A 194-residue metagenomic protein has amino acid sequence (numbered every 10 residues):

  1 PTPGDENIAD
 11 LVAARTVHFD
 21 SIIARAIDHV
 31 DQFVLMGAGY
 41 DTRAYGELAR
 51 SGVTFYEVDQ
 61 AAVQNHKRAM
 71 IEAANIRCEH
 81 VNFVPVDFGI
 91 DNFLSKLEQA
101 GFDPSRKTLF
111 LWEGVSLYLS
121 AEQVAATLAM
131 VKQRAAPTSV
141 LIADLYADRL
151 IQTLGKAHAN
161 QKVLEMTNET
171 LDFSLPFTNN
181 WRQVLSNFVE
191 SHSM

Functional and structural regions predicted by a protein language model:
P1-V34, A38, T42-M194: Alpha-helical subdomain
